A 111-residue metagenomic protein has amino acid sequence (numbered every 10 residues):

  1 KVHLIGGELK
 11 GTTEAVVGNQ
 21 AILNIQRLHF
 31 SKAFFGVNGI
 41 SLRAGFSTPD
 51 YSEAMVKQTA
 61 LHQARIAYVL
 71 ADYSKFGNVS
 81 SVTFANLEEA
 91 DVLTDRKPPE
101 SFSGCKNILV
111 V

Functional and structural regions predicted by a protein language model:
K1-V111: Conserved phosphate- and dinucleotide-binding cores of soluble alpha/beta proteins, encompassing both enzyme active
